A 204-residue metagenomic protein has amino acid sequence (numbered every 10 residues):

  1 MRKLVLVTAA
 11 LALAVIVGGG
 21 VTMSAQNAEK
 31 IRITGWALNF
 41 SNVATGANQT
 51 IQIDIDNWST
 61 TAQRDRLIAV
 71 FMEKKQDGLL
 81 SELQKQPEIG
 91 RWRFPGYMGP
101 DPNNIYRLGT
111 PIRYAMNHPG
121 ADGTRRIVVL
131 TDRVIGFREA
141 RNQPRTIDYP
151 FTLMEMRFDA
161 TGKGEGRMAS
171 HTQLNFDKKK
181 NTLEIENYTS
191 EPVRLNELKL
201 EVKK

Functional and structural regions predicted by a protein language model:
M1-L4: Positively charged n-region of N-terminal signal peptides that target proteins for export
T8-G19: Bacterial N-terminal signal peptides
G20-A25: Sec/Tat signal peptide C-region and signal peptidase I cleavage site
N27-A121: N-terminal secretory signal peptides
R93-K204: Mature extracytoplasmic/lumenal regions of exported proteins
